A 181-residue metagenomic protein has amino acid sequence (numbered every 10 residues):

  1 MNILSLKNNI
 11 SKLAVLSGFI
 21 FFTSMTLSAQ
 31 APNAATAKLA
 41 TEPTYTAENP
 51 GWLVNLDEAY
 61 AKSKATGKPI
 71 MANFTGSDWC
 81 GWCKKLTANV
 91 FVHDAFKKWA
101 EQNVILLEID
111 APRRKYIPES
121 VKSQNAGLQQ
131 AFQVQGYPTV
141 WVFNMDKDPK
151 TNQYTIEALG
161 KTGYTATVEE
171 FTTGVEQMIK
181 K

Functional and structural regions predicted by a protein language model:
N2-V15: Bacterial N-terminal signal peptides that target proteins for export
A14-S24: Bacterial N-terminal signal peptides
L27-A34: Boundary at the C-terminal end of the N-terminal hydrophobic targeting segment
W52, F96-S123: Thiol-based oxidoreductase modules, predominantly thioredoxin-like and allied folds used for disulfide exchange
W52-I70, A100: A short beta-strand-turn-helix
T66-C80: Short active-site neighborhood of thiol/selenol oxidoreductases, capturing the structured segment around
C83-W99: Typically the conserved alpha-helix immediately C-terminal to a functionally engaged Cys/Sec in thioredoxin-like
A131, Q135-K181: Non-catalytic, surface beta->alpha helical segment in thiol-disulfide oxidoreductase systems
